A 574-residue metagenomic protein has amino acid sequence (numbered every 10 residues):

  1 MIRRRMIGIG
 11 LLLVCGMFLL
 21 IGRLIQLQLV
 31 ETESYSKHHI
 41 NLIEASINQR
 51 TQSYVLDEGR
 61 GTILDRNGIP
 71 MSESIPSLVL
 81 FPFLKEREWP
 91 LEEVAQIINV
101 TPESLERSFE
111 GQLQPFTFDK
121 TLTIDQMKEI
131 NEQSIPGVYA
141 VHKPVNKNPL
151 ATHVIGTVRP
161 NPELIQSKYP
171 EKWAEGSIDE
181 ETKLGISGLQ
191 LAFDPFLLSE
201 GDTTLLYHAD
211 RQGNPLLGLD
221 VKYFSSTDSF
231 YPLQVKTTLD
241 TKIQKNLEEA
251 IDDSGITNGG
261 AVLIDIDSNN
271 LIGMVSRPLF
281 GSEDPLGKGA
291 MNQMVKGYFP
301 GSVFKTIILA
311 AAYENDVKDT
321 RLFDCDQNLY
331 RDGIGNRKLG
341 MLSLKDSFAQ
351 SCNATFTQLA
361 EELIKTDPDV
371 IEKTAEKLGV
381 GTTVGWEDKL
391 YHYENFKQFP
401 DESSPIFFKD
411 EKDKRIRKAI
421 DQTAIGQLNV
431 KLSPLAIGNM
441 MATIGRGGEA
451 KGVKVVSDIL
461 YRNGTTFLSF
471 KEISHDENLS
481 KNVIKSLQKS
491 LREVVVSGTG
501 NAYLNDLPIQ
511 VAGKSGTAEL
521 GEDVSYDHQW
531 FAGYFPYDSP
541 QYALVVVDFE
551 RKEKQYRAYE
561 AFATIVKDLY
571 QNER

Functional and structural regions predicted by a protein language model:
M1-P285, E372-K377, F549-R574: Periplasmic/cell-envelope proteins involved in peptidoglycan metabolism and beta-lactam response
R23, V154, K305, K514-G516: Residue-level detector of functionally special positions within alpha-helical transmembrane segments of multi-pass
E58, L84-W89, T121, K183 (+13 more regions): Soluble non-cytosolic domains of exported or imported proteins
E58-G59, R66, E73-S77, P149-A151 (+10 more regions): Extracytoplasmic
G59, K222, D265-M291, N315-D548: Beta-lactam-recognizing serine transpeptidase/beta-lactamase-like catalytic domain environment
S229, T241, E248-E249, T257-G259 (+6 more regions): Long alpha-helical, hydrophobic tracts
L271, V303-A311, F562: Extended, hydrophobic alpha-helical segments in both membrane/secreted and soluble proteins
